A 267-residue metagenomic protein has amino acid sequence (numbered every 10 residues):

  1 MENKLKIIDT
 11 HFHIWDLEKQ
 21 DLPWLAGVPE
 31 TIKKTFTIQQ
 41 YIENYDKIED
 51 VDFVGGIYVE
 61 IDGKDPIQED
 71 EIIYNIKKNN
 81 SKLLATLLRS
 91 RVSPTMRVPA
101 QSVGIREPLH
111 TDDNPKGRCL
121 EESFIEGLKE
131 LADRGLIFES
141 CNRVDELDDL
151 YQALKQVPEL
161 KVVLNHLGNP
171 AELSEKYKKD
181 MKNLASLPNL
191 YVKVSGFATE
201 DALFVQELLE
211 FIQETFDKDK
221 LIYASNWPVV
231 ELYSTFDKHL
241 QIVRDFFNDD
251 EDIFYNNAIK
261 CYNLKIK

Functional and structural regions predicted by a protein language model:
M1-T10, K19-Q20, A26-D50, G55 (+3 more regions): Mid-to-C-terminal alpha-helical segments outside catalytic/metal-binding sites
L5-K6, D50-I57, N80-T86, Q101-V103 (+4 more regions): Short, well-ordered coil/turn segments that N-cap beta-strands
I7-L17, L164-L167: Histidine-centered catalytic micro-motifs
H11, G56, L131, H166 (+4 more regions): Conserved, mostly hydrophobic/aromatic
K19-Q20, L150-Y151, L173-K178, A202-L209 (+1 more regions): Histidine/acidic-residue-rich catalytic or RNA/ligand-binding cores of hydrolases and nuclease-related proteins
L25-K64, K82-R89, V103-E107, L136-F138: Divalent metal-dependent hydrolysis catalytic cores, especially in the metallo-beta-lactamase
P66-D145, Q152, Y191-T199: Active-site gating/metal-coordination segments in enzymes
K178-E214, L221: Aromatic-anchored helix/helix-loop segment that forms the rim or "lid" of small-molecule/cofactor binding pockets
